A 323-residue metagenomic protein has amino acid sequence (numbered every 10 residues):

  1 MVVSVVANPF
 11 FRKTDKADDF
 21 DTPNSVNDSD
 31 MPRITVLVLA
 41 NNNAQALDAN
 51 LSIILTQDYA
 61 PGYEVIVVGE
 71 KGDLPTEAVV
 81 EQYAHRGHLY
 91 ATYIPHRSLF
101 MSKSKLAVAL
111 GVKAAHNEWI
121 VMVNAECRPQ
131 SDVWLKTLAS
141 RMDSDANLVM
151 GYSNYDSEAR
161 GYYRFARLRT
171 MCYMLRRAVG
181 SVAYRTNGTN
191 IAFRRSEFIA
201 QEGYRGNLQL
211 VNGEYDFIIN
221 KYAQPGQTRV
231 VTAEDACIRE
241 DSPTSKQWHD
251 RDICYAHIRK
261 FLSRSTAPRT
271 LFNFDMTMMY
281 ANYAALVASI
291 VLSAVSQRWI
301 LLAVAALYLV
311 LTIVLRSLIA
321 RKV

Functional and structural regions predicted by a protein language model:
M1-N27, R316: N-terminal membrane-anchoring/stem segments of glycan-assembly enzymes
V6-N8, R12, M278-V323: Membrane-embedded multi-pass helical conduit in multi-pass membrane proteins, especially envelope-biosynthetic
R33-T35, E64: Cell-envelope/extracellular polymer assembly enzymes that use nucleotide-activated donors
S52-R97: Acidic donor-binding segment of Leloir-type glycosyltransferases
A84, A91-A107, G111, T137-R205 (+1 more regions): Long helical/loop segments within the catalytic core of UDP-sugar-dependent glycosyltransferases, especially the large
I120: Short aromatic/hydrophobic "clamp" motif used to bind/position activated sugar donors
A125-S140: Acidic donor-binding/catalytic loop of UDP-sugar-dependent glycosyltransferases, especially processive GT2
M142, L148-T170, I199, R205-L271: Catalytic donor/gating beta->alpha subdomain of glycosyltransferases that bind UDP-sugars
